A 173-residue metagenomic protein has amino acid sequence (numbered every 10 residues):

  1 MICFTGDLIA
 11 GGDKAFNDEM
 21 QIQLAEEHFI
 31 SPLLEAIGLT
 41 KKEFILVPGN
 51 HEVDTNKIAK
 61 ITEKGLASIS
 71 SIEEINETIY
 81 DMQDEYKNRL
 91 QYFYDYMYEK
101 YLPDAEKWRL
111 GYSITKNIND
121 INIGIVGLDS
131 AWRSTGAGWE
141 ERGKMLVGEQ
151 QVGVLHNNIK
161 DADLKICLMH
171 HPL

Functional and structural regions predicted by a protein language model:
M1, F29-I37, M97-Y101, V152-I159: Hydrophobic, Leu/Ile/Phe/Ala-enriched alpha-helical segments that form helix-helix packing faces
M1-E85: Core catalytic region of metal-dependent phosphoesterases/phosphodiesterases, especially metallo-beta-lactamase-like
L8-G11, F29-I30, P48-V53, K57 (+8 more regions): Generic ordered-secondary-structure signal
K64-E74, D81, N88, Y92-E99 (+3 more regions): Short, flexible helix-coil linker/hinge segments at the edges of structured domains or between repeats
D84-D120, G124-V126: Alpha-helix-centered segments that form part of catalytic cores
W108-L173: His/acidic metal-ligating clusters that form di-metal
